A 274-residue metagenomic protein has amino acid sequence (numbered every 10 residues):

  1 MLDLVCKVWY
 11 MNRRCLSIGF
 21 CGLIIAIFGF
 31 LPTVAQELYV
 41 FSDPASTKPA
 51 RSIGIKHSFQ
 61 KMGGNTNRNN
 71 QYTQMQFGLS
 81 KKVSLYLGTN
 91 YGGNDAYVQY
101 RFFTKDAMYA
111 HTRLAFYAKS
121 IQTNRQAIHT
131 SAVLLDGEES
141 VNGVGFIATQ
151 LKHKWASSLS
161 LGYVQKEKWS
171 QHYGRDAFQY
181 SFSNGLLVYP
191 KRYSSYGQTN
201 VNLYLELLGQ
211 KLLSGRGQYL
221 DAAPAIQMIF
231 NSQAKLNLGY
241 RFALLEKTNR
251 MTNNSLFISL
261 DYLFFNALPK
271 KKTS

Functional and structural regions predicted by a protein language model:
M1-F41, F265-S274: Cleavable N-terminal export/targeting peptides
A35-L159, Y163-E167, H172, A177-S274: Transmembrane beta-barrel domains of Gram-negative outer membranes and organellar outer membranes
